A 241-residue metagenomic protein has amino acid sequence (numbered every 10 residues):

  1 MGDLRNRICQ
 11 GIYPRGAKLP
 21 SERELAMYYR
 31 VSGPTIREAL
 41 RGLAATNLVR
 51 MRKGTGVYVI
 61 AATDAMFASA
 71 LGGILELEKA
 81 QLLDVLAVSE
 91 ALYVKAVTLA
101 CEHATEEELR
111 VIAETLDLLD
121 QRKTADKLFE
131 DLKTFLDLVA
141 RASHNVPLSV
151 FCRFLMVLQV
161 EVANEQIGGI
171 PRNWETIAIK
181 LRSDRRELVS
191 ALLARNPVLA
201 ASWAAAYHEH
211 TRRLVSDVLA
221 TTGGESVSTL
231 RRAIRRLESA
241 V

Functional and structural regions predicted by a protein language model:
M1-T98, E102, T222, R236-V241: Short linear motifs at protein or domain termini
I8, A65, E130-L132, L181-R182: Short hydrophobic/aromatic segments of transmembrane alpha-helices and their interfaces
E76, A80-L83, A87, D126 (+2 more regions): Residues at secondary-structure transition points
E78-K79, G169-P171: Short alpha-helical transmembrane interface motifs in multi-pass membrane proteins
S89-G168, D184-L188, L199-R213, V218: Conserved amphipathic alpha-helical segments that form helical-bundle/coiled-coil interaction surfaces
N145-V146, L219, G223-A240: Charge-rich, acidic-biased intrinsically disordered regions
I170-E175, P197-A201, T222-S226: Hydrophobic/aromatic-rich alpha-helical bundle segments in the mid-to-C-terminal region
I179-A201, R236-V241: Alpha-helical transmembrane segments and their immediate juxtamembrane flanks in integral membrane proteins
